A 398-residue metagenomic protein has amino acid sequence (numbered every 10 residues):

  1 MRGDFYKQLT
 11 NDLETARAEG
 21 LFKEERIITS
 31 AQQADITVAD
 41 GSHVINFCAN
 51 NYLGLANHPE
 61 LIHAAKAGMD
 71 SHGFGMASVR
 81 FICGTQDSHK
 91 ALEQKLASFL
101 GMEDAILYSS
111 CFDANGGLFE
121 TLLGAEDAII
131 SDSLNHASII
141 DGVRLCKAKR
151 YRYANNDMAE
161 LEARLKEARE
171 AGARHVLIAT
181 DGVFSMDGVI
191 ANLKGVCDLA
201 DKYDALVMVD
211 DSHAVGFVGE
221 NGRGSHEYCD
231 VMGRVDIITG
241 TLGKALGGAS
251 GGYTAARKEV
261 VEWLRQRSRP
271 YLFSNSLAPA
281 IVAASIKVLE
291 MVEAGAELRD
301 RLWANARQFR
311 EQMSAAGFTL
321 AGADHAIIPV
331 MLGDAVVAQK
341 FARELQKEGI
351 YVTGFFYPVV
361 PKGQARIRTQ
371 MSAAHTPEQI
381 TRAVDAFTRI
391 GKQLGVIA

Functional and structural regions predicted by a protein language model:
R2, K7-F74, A205: N-terminal "arm"/small-domain region of PLP-dependent enzymes with the aminotransferase-like
N51, Y151, N155-V209: Active-site phosphate-binding strand-loop segment of PLP-dependent enzymes
P59, H63-A67, S71, S98 (+2 more regions): PLP-dependent enzyme catalytic core of the Aspartate aminotransferase-like
V79-T85, E93-G117: Short loop-beta-helix segment that forms the pyridoxal 5′-phosphate
L118-A137: Conserved PLP-anchoring active-site segment centered on the Schiff-base-forming lysine
A125, L145-K147, Y203, R234: Short, structured coil segments at secondary-structure junctions
Y203-L206, H213, V218-D324, V337: Active-site C-terminal subdomain of aminotransferase-like
D300-F309, S314-G349, V359, G363-Q364 (+1 more regions): Conserved PLP-binding catalytic core of the aspartate aminotransferase-like
